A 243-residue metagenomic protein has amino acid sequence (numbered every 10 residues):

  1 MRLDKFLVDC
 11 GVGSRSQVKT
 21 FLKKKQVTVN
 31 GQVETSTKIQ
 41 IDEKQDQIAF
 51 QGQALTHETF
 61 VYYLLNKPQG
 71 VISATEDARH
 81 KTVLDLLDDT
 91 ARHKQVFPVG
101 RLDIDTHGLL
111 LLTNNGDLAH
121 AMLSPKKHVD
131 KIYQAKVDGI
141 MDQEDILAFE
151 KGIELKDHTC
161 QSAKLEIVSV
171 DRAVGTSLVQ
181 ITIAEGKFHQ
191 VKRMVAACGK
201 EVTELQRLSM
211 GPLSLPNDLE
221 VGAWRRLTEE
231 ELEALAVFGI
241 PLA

Functional and structural regions predicted by a protein language model:
M1-A243: Basic, flexible Lys/Arg- and Gly-enriched helix-loop patches that mediate nucleic-acid binding at interfaces with rRNA
